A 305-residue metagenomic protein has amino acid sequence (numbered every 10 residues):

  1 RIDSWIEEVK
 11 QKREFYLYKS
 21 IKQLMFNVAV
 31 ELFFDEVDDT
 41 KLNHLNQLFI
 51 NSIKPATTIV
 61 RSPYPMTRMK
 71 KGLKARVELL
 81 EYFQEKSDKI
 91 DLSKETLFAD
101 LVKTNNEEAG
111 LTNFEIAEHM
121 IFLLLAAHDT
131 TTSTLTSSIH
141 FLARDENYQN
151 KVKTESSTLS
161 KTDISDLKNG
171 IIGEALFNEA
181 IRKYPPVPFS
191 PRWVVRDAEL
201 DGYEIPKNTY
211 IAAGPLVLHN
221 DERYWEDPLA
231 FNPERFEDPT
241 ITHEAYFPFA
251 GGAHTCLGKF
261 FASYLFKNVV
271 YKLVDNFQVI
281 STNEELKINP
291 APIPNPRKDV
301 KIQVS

Functional and structural regions predicted by a protein language model:
R1-L135: Cytochrome P450 heme-thiolate monooxygenase catalytic core
E81, E85, T162-D201, E222: Conserved cytochrome P450 K-helix E-x-x-R motif and the immediately C-terminal K′/meander segment
H128-E155, K259-N276: Cytochrome P450 catalytic-core helices
H140-L176: A compact, surface-exposed functional segment
I164-S165, D201-Y203, L229, E237-V269 (+2 more regions): Cytochrome P450 heme-thiolate "Cys pocket" and heme-binding signature region
A213-P239: Conserved cytochrome P450 K-helix/beta-meander segment immediately N-terminal to the heme-binding cysteine loop
